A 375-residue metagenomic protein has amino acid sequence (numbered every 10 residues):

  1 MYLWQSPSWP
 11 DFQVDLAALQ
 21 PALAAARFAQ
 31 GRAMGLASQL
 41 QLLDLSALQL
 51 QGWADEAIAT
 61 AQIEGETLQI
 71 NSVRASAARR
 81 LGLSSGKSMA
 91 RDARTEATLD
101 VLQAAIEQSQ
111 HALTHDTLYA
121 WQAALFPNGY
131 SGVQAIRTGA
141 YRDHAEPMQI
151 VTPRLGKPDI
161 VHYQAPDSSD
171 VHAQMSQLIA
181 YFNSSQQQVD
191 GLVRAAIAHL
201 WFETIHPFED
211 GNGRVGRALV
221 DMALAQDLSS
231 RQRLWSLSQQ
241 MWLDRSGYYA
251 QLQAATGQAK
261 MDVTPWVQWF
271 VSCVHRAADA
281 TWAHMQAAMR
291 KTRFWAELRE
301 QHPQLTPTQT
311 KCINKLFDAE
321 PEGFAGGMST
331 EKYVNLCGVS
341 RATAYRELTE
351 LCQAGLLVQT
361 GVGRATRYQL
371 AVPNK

Functional and structural regions predicted by a protein language model:
M1-K375: FIC/Doc superfamily catalytic core
